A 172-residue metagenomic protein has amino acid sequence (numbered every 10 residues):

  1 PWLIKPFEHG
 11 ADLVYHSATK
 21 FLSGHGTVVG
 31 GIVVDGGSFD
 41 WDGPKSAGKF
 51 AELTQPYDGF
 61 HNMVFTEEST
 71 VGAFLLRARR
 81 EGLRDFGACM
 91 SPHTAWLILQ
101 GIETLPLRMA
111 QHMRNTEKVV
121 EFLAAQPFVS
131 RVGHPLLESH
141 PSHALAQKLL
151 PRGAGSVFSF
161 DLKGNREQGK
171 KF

Functional and structural regions predicted by a protein language model:
P1-A125, G133: Conserved PLP-enzyme active-site core in the AAT-like
S130-F172: Conserved PLP-binding catalytic core of the aspartate aminotransferase-like
